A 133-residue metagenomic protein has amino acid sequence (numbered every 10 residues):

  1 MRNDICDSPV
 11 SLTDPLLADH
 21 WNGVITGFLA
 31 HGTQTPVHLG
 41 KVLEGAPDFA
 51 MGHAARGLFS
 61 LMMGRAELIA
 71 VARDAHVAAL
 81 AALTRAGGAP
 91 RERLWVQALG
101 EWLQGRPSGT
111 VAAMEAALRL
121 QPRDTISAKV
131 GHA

Functional and structural regions predicted by a protein language model:
M1, M51, M62-M63, M114: Detector for methionine-enriched segments
R2-D14, A18: Catalytic-center loop of serine/cysteine hydrolases
R2-D4, V24, A30, K41-E44 (+3 more regions): Aromatic-residue detector
P15-A18, G23-G40, E44-D48, A54-A89 (+1 more regions): Inter-helical turn/loop elements of alpha-helical hairpins
G52, R93, I126-S127: TPR alpha-solenoid repeat register
L94-W95, L99, H132-A133: Alpha-helical adaptor scaffolds
P107, V111-A133: Asp-box/WD-like beta-propeller blade repeats and closely related beta-sheet repeat scaffolds
